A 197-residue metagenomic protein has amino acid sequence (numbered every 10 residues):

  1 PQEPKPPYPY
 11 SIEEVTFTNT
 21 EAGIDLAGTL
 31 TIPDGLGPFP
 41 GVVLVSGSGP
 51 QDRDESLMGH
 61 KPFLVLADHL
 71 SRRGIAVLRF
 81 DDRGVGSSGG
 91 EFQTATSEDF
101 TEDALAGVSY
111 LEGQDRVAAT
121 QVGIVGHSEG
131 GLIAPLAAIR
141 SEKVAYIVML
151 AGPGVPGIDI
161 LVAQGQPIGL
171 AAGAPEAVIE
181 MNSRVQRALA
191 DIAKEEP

Functional and structural regions predicted by a protein language model:
P1-G37: N-terminal cap/lid segment of alpha/beta-hydrolase-fold proteins
P38-S48: Short beta-strand element of the alpha/beta-hydrolase
S56-V77: Short amphipathic alpha-helix adjacent to the substrate-entry channel of hydrolases
L78-F80, G84-A95: Glycine-rich "HGGG/HGxG" loop immediately N-terminal to the catalytic nucleophile of the alpha/beta-hydrolase
T94-D115: Alpha/beta-hydrolase active-site loop
R116-S128: Alpha/beta-hydrolase fold nucleophile elbow
G131-E142: Short glycine-enriched nucleophile-adjacent loop and the immediately C-terminal alpha-helix near the catalytic center
V148-P197: Accessory cap/linker subdomain of secreted extracellular hydrolases
